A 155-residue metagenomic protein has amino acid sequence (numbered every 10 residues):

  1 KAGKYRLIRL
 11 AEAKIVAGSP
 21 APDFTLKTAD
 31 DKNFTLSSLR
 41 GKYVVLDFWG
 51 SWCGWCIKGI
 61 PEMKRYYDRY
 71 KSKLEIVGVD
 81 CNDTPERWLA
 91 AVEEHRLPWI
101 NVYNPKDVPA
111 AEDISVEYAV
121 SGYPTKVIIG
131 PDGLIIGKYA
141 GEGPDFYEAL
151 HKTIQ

Functional and structural regions predicted by a protein language model:
K1-K27, K32, S37, K42 (+3 more regions): N-proximal helix/coil linker or "cap" segments that precede and/or mark the start of modular domains
R40-G41, D47-R65: Conserved redox-active cysteine motifs that mediate thiol-disulfide chemistry, especially di-cysteine Cys-X(1-2)-Cys
R40-K42, S72, L97, V120: Active-site acidic short loop of glycosyltransferases
Y43-V44, P124: Alpha/beta-hydrolase fold active-site loops
V44-D47, E75-G78, I100-Y103: Structural recognition of the beta-strand scaffold that forms the well-ordered cores of secreted hydrolase catalytic
K58-R96, D107-V116: Structural microenvironment flanking redox-active thiols in thiol-disulfide oxidoreductases
L97, K106-I154: Thiol/disulfide oxidoreductase modules built on the thioredoxin-like
